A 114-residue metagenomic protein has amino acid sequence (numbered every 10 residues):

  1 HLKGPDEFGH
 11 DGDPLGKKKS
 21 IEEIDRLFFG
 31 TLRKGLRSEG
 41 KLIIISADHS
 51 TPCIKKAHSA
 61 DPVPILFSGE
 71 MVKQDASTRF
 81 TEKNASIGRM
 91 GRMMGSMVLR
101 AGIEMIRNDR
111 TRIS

Functional and structural regions predicted by a protein language model:
H1-S114: Feature captures the catalytic ectodomains and active-site-proximal regions of enzymes that hydrolyze or transfer
